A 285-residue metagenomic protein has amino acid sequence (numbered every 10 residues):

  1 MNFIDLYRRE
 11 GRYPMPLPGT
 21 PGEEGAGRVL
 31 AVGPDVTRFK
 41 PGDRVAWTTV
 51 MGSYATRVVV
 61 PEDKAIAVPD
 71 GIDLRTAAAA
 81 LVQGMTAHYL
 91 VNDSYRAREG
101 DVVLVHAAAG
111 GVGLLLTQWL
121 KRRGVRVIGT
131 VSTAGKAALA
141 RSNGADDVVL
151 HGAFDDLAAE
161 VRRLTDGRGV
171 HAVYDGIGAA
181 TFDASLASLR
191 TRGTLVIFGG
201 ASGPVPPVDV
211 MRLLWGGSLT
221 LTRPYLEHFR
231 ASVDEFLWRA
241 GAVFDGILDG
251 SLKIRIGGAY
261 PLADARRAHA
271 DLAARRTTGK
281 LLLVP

Functional and structural regions predicted by a protein language model:
Y7, R44-A109: NAD(P)H dinucleotide-binding glycine-rich loop of Rossmann-like/cofactor-binding domains, especially the beta1-alpha1
E10-G52: Glycine-rich beta-strand-centered segment in the early N-terminal region that forms part of a ligand/cofactor-binding
S53-A55, S132-L139, V205-V210: Short, glycine/polar-rich helix-capping loops at beta-to-alpha or helix-loop-helix junctions that flank or form
V112: Hydrophobic/small residue at the entry helix of a nucleotide-binding pocket
K121-T181, S232: Adenosine-nucleotide cofactor-binding segment
V131, A180-S251, P285: Glycine-rich phosphate-binding loop and adjacent beta-alpha segment of Rossmann(oid) nucleotide-cofactor-binding
V233-P285: C-terminal hydrophobic helical "lid"/dimerization subdomain of Rossmann-like NAD(P)H-dependent oxidoreductases
